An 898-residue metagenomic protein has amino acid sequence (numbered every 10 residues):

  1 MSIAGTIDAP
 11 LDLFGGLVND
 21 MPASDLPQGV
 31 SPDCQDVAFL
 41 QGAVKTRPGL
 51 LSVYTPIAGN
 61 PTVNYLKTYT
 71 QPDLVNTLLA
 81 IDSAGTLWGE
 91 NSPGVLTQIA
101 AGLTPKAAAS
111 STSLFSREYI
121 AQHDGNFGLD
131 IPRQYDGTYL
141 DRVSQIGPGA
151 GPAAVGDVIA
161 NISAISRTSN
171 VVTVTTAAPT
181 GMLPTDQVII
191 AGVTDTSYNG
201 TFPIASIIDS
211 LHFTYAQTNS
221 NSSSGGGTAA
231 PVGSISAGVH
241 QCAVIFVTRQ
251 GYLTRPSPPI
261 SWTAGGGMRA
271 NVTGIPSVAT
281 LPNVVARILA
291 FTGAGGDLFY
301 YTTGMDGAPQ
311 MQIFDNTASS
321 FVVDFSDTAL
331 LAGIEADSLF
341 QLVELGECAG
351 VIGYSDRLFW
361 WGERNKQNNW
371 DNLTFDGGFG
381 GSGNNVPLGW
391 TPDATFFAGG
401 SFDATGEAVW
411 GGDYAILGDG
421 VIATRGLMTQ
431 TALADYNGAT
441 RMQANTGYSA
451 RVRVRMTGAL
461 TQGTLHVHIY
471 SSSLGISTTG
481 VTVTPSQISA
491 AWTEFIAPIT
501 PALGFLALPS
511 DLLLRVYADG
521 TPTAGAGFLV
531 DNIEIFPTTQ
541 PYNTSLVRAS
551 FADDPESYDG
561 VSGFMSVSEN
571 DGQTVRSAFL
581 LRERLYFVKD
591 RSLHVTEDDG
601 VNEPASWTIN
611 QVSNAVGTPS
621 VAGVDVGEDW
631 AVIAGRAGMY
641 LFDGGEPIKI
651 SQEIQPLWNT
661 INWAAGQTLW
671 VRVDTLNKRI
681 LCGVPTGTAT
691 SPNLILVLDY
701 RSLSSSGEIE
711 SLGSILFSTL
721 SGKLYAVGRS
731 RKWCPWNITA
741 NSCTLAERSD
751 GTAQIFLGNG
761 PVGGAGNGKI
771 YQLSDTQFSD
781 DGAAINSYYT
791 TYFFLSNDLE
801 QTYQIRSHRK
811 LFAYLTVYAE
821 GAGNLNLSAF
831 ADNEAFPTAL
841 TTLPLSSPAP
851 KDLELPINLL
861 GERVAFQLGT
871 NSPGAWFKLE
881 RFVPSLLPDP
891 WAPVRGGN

Functional and structural regions predicted by a protein language model:
M1-T97, L103-R117, V239, R249 (+4 more regions): Beta-sheet repeat architectures centered on beta-propellers
S2-I7, F14, I57-N60, G89 (+9 more regions): Disordered, low-complexity "stalk" and linker segments at domain junctions of extracellular and cell-surface proteins
L50-T62, A101-P105, R142-V155, I235-A237 (+5 more regions): Beta-propeller and closely related beta-pinwheel folds
T180-I208, R249-P256, A290-T303, S472-G475: Ser/Thr/Gly-rich low-complexity blocks that favor extended beta-strand/coil architectures
F375, F379, R425-T464, F495-L503 (+2 more regions): Extra-cytoplasmic beta-strand recognition segments
G381-L417: Extracellular glycan-recognition surfaces and repeat-rich motifs
L474-L508, L840-N858: Extracellular carbohydrate recognition and processing domains and analogous Trp-centered ligand-binding platforms
I496-I533, L860-P873: Extracellular beta-strand ligand-recognition surfaces/modules
